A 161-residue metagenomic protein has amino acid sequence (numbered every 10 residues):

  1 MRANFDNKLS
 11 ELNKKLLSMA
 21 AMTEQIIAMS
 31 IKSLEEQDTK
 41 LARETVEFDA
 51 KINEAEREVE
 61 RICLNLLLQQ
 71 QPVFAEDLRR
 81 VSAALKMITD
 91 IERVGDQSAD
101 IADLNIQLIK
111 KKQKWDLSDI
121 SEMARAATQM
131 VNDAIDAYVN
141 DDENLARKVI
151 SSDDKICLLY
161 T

Functional and structural regions predicted by a protein language model:
R2-D6: N-terminal cationic and glycine-rich segments that engage phosphates or anionic surfaces
E11-K14, S18, M22-D154: Extended, charge-rich alpha-helical scaffolding segments
Y160-T161: Conserved small/polar residues in nucleotide/adenosyl-binding loops
